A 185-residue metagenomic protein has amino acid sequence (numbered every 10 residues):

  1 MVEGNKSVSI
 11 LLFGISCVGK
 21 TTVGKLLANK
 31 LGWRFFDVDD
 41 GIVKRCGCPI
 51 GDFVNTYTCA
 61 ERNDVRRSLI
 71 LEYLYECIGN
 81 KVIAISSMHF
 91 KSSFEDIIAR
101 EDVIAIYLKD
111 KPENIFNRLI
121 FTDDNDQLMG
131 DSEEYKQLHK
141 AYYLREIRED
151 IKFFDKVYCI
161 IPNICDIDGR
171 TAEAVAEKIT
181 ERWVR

Functional and structural regions predicted by a protein language model:
M1-S7, L26, K30, I104 (+1 more regions): NTP-dependent small-molecule kinase module
L12: Hydrophobic anchor at the beta1->P-loop junction of P-loop NTPases
I15: P-loop (Walker A) phosphate-binding loop of NTP-binding proteins
V18: ATP-binding Walker
T21: Walker A/P-loop
N29-L71: Conserved substrate/cofactor phosphate-moiety recognition/catalytic segment in nucleotide-dependent phosphotransferases
E61-V103, L108: Glycine-rich phosphate-binding loop used to anchor ATP phosphates in small-molecule kinases, encompassing both
E101-F153: A glycine- and Lys/Arg-enriched "phosphate-lid" helix/loop adjacent to the NTP-binding pocket of small-molecule kinases
